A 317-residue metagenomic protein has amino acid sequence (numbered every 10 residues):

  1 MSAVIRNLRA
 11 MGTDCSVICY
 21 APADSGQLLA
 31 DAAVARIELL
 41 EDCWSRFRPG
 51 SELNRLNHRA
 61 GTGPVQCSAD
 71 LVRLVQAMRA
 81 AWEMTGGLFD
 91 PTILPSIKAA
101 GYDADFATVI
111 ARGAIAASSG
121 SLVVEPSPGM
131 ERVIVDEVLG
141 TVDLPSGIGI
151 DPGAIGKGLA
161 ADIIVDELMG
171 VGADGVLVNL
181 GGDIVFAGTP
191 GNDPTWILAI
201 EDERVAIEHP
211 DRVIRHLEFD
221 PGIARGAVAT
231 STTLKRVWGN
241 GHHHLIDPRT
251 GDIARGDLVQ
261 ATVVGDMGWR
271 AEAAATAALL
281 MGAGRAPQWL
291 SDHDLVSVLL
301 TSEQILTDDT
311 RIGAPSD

Functional and structural regions predicted by a protein language model:
M1-D317: Mature catalytic core of soluble alpha/beta enzymes
